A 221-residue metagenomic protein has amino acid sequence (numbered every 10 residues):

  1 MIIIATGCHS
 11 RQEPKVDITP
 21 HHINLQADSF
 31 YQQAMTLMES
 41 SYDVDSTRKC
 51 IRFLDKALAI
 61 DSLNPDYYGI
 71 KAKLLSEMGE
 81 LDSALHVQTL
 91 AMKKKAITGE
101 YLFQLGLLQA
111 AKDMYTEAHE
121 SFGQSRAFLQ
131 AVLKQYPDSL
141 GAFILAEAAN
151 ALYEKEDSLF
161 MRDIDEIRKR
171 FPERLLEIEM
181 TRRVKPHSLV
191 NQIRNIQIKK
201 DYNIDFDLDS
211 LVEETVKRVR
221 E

Functional and structural regions predicted by a protein language model:
R11-K15, K155-E221: Terminal, low-structured helical/coil segments at or just beyond the last alpha-helical repeat
P20-I60, I70: Alpha-helical segment of the N-proximal tetratricopeptide repeat
E39, E77, A111-K112, A151-Y153: Register position in tetratricopeptide repeats
D55-A59, H86-K93, R126-A127, L133-K134 (+1 more regions): Conserved structural position within tetratricopeptide repeats
Y67, Y101, Q135, G141-A142 (+1 more regions): TPR alpha-solenoid repeat register
I70, Q104, I144-L145: Canonical tetratricopeptide repeat
